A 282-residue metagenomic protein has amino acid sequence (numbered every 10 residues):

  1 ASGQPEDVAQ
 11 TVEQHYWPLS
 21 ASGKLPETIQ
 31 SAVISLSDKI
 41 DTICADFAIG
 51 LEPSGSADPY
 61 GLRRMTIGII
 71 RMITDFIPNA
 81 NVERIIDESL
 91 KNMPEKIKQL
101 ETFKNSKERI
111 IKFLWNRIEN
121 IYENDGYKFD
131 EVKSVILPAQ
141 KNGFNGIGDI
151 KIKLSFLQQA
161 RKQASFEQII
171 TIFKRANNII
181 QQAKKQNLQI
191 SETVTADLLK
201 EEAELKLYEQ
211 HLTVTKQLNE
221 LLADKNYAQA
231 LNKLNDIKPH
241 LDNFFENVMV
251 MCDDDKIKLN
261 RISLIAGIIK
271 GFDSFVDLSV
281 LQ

Functional and structural regions predicted by a protein language model:
A1-Q282: Amphipathic alpha-helical "coupling" segments that flank catalytic cores
